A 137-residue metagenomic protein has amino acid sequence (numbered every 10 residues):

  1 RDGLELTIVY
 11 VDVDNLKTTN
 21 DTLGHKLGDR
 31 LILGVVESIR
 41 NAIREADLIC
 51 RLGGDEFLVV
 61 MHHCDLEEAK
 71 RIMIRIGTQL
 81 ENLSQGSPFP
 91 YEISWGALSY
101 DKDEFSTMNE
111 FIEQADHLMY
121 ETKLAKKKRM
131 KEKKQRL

Functional and structural regions predicted by a protein language model:
R1-I8, D14-R44, C50-G54, L58-H62 (+3 more regions): Conserved long alpha-helical elements within nucleotide-processing catalytic cores of c-di-GMP signaling and class III
E5, A46, P88-E92: A generic structural signal for alpha->beta connector loops
L6, L23, G96-L98, R129: Flexible, nucleotide-binding loop/lid elements of kinase catalytic cores
Y10, M61, W95-S99: Sensory input modules used in signal transduction, predominantly PAS/LOV/GAF but also related non-catalytic regulatory
R51, L80-G96, K126-K133: Catalytic core regions of nucleotide second-messenger enzymes
E67-R71, P88, Y100-L137: Catalytic cores and conserved motifs of cyclic dinucleotide signaling enzymes
G77: Short alpha-helical N-box/ATP-lid segment at the N-terminus of the HATPase_c
